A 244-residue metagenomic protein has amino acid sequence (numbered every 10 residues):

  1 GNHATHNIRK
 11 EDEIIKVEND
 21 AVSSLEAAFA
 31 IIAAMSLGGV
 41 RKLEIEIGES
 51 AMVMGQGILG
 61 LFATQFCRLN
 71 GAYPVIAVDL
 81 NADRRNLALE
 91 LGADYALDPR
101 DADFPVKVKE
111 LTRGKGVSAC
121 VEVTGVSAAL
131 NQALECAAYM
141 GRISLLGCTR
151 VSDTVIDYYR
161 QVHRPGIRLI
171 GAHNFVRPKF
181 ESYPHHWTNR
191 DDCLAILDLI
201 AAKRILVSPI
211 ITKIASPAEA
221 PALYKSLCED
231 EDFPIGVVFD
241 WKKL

Functional and structural regions predicted by a protein language model:
G1-I15: Glycine-rich phosphate/adenylate-binding loop and adjacent beta-alpha elements of nucleotide- or dinucleotide-binding
N2-T5, D79-L87, T154-D157: Short, glycine/polar-rich helix-capping loops at beta-to-alpha or helix-loop-helix junctions that flank or form
D12-L25, K115: Glycine/charged-rich beta-loop-alpha catalytic/anionic-binding loops adjacent to active sites
N19-D20, L25-A102, V106: Mid-domain Rossmann-like dinucleotide-binding core that forms the NAD(H)/NADP(H) cofactor-binding site
L43-I45, L91-I170: Glycine-rich cofactor phosphate-binding loops and adjacent beta1-alpha1 units of small-molecule cofactor enzyme domains
V75-D79, L145, A172: Short beta-strand "acidic-cap" motif of Rossmann-like dinucleotide-binding folds
K109-E110, D157-I211, A222: C-terminal substrate-binding/catalytic core of Rossmann-like NAD(P)-dependent dehydrogenases/reductases
G114, S144, V151, V155 (+3 more regions): C-terminal capping/lid region of NAD(P)-dependent oxidoreductase domains
